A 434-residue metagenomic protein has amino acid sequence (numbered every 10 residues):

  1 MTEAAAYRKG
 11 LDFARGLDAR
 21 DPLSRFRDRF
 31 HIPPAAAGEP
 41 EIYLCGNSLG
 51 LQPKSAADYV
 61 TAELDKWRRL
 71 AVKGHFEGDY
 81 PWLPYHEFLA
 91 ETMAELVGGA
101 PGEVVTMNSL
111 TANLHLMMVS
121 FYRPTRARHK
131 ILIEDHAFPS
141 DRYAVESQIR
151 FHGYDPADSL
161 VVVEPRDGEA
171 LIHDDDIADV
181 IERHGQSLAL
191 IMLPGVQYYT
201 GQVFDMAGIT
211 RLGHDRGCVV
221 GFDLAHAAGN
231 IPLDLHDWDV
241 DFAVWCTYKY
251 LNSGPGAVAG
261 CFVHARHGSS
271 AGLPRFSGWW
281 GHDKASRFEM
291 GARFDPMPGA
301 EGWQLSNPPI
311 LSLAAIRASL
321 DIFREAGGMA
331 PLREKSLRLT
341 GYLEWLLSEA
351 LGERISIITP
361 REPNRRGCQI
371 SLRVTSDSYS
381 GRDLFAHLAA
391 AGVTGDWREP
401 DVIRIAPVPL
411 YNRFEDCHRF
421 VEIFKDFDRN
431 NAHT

Functional and structural regions predicted by a protein language model:
M1-T434: Pyridoxal 5′-phosphate
